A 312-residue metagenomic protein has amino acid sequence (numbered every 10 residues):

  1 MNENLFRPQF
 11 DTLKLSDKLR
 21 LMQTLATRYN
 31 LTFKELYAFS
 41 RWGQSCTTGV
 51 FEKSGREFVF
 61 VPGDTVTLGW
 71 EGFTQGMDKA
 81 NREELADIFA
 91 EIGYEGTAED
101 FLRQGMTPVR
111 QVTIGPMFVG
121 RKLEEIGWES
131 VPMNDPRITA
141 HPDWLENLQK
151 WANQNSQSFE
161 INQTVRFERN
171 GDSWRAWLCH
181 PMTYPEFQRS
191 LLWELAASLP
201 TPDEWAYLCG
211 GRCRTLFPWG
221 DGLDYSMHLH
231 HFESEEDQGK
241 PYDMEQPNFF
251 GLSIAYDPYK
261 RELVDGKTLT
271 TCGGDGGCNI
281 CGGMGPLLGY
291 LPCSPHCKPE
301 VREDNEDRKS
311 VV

Functional and structural regions predicted by a protein language model:
M1-S198, E303-V312: Extended beta-strand/loop cores of jelly-roll/beta-sandwich
V61, R166-G283: Functional-site microenvironments in short loops/helix caps that host divalent-cation chemistry
T74-G93, P136, S234-E236, G273-L291: A signal for specific C-terminal beta-sheet/loop modules enriched in small/flexible residues with GP/PG/PP motifs
E84-D87, P142-N147, L223-S226, P286-Y290 (+1 more regions): Glycine-rich loops and low-complexity Gly/Arg-rich segments that provide flexible linkers or classic glycine-based
D265-R308: Catalytic core of Fe(II)/2-oxoglutarate
